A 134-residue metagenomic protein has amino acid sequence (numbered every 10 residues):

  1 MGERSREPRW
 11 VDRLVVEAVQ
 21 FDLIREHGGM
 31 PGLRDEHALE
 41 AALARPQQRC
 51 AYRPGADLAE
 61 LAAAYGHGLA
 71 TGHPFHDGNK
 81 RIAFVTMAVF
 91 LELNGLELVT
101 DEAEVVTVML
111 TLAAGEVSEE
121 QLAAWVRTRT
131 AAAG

Functional and structural regions predicted by a protein language model:
M1-G134: FIC/Doc superfamily catalytic core
